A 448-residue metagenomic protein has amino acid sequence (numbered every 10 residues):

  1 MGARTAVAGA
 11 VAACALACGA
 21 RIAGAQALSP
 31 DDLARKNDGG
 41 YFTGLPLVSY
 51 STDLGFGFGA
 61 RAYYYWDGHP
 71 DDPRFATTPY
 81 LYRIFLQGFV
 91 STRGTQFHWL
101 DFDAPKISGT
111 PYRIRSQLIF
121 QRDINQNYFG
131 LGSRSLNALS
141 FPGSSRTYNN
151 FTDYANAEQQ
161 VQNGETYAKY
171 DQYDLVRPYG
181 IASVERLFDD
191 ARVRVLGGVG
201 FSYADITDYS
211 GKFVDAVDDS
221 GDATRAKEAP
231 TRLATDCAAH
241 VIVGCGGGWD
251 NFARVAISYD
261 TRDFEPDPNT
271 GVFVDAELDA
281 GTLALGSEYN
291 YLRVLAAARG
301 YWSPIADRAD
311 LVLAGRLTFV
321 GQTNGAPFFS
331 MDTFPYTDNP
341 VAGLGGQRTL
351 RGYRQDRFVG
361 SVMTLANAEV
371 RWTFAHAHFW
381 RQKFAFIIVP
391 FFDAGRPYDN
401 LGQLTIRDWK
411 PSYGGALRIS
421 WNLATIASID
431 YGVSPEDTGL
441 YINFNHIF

Functional and structural regions predicted by a protein language model:
A8-G19: Bacterial N-terminal signal peptides
Q26-Y41, G68-L81, I107-I114, D189-V195 (+6 more regions): Short loop/turn motifs that connect adjacent beta-strands in outer-membrane beta-barrel proteins
L33-G44, S49-W249, R348, I426 (+1 more regions): Gram-negative/organellar outer-membrane beta-barrel architecture
F42-G44, F58-A60, Q96-L100, V176-A182 (+9 more regions): Hydrophobic, lipid-facing positions within transmembrane beta-strands of outer-membrane proteins
G44-P46, I84-G88, I114-L118, V195-V199 (+8 more regions): Membrane-embedded beta-strand positions of outer-membrane beta-barrel proteins
Y63-Y65, D103-P105, S183-L187, A256-D260 (+4 more regions): Transmembrane beta-barrel domains of outer membrane proteins
Y65-H69, F89-R93, I107, Q121-N125 (+9 more regions): Sequence/structural signature of outer-membrane beta-barrel proteins
L233-G246, D250-W380: C-terminal outer-membrane beta-barrel translocator/porin domains of Gram-negative envelope proteins and their
